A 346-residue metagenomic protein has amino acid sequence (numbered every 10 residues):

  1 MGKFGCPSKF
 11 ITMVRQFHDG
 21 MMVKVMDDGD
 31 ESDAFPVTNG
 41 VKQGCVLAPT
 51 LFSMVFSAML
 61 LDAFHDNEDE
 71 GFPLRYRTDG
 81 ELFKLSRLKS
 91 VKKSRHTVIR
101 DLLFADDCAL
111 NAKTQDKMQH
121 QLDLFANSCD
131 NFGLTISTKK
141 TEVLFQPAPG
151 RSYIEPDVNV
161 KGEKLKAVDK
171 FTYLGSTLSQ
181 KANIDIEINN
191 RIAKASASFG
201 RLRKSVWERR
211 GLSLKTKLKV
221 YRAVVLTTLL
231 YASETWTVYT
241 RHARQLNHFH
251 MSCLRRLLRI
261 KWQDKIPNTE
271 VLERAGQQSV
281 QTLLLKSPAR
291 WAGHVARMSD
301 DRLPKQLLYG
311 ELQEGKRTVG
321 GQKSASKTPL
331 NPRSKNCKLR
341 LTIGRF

Functional and structural regions predicted by a protein language model:
F4-I11, Q16, G20-F346: Short linear motifs embedded in intrinsically disordered, charge-biased segments
